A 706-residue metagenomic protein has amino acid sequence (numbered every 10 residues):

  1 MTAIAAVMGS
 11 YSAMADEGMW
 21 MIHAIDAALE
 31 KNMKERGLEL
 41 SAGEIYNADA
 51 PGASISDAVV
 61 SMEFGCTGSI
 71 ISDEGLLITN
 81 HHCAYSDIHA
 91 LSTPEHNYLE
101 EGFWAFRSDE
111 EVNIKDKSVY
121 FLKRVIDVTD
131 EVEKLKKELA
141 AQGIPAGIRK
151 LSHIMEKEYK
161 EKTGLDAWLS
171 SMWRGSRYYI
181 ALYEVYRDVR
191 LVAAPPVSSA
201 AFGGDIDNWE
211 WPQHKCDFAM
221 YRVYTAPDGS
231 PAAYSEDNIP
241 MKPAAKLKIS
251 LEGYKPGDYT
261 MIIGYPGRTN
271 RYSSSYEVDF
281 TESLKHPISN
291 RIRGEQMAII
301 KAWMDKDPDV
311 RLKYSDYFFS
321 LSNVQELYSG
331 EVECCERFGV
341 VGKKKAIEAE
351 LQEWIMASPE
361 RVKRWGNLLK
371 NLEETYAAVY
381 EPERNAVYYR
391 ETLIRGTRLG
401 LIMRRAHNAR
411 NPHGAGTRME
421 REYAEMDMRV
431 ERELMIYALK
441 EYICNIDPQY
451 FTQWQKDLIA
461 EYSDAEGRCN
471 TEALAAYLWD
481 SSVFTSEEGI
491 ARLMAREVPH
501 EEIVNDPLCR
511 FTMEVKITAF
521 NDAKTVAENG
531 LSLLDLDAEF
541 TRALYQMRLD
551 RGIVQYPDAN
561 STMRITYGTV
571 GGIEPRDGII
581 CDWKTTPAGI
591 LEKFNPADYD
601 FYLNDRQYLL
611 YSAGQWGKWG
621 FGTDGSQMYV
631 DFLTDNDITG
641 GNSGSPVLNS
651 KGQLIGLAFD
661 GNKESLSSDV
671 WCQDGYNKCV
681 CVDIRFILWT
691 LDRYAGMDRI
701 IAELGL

Functional and structural regions predicted by a protein language model:
M1-A6: Sec-dependent N-terminal signal peptides
V7-L706: Terminal presequence/propeptide segments associated with secretion/organelle targeting and zymogen/polyprotein
